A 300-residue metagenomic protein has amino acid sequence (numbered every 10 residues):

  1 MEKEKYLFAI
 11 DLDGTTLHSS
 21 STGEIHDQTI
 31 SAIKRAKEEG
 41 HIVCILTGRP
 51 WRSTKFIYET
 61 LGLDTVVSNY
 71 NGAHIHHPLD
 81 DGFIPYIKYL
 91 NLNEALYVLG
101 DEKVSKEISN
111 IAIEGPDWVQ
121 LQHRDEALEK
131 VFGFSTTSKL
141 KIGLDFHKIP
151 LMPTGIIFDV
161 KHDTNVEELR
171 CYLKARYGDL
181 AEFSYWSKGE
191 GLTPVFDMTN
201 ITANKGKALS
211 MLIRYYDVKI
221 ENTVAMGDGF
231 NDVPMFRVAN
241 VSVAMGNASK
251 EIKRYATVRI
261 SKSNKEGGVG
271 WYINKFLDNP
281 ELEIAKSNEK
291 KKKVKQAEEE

Functional and structural regions predicted by a protein language model:
E2-L7, H26, T199-E300: Mg2+-dependent phosphoryl-transfer enzymes with acidic/Ser/Thr/Gly-rich catalytic loops
Y6-F8, T65-V66: The start of beta-strands in P-loop NTPase/AAA+ ATPase cores
S21-E24, G82-I87, M198, R259-I260: Short glycine-enriched, charge-decorated loop/helix-capping segments at active-site entrances that position
H26-G133: Active-site phosphate-binding/coordination module
G40-C44, L63-T65, G155, E221-N222 (+1 more regions): Short active-site oxyanion
L61-L63, N71, Y177, V238-A239 (+1 more regions): Short, structured coil segments at secondary-structure junctions
E114-M226: Conserved acidic, metal-coordinating active-site core of Asp-based, Mg2+-dependent phosphoryl-transfer enzymes
